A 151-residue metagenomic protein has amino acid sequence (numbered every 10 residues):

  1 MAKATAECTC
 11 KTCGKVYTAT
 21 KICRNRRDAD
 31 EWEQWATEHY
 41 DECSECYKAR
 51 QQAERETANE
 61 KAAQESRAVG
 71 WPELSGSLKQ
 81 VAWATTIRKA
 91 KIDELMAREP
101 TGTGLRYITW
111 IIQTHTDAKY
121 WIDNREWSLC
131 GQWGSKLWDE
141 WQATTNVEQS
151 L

Functional and structural regions predicted by a protein language model:
K3, L74-L151: A composition-driven surface/loop motif
A4-C10, H39-D41, T86: A short beta-strand signature
A6-W35: Short recognition patches in nucleic-acid-associated and regulatory proteins
T12-A19, E42, Y47-R50: Cys/His-rich microdomains that often coordinate metals
I22-A29, E54-E65: Short cysteine/histidine-rich zinc-coordinating motifs and their immediately flanking basic loops
A29-A49: Cysteine-rich micro-motifs
Q52-R55, D93: A generic secondary-structure boundary signal that marks alpha-helix termini
R67-G70: Extended interfacial segments that mediate partner engagement and assembly in macromolecular machines
